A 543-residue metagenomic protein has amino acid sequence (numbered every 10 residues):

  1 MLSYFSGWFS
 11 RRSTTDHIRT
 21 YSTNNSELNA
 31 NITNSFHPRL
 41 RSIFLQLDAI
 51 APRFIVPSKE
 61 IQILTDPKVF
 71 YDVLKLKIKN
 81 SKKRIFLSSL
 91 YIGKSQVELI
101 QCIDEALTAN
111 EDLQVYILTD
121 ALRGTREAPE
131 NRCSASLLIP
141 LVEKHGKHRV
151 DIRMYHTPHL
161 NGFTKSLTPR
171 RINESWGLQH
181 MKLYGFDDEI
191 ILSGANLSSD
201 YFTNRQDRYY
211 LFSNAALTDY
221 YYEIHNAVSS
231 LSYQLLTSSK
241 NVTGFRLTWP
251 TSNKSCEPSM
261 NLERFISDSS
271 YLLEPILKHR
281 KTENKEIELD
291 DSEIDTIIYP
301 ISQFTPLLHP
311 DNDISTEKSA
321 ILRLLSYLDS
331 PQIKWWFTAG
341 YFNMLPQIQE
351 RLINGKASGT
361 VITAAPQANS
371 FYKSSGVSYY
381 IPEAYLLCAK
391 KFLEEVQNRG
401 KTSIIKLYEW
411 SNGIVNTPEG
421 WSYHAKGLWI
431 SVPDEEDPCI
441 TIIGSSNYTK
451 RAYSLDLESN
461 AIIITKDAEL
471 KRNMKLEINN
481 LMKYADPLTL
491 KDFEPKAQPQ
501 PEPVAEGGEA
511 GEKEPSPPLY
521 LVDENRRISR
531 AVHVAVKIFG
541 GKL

Functional and structural regions predicted by a protein language model:
L2-K79, V97-I191, A195, S199-N204 (+3 more regions): PLD/PLD-like phosphodiesterase catalytic module centered on the HKD motif
L28-K68, T248-A320: Active-site cores of enzymes that catalyze phosphoryl transfer or operate on phosphate-rich substrates
K82: A short acidic, Gly/Pro-enriched loop at the edge of an enzyme's catalytic core that lines a small-molecule cofactor
S166-R170, S193, Y222-P275: Extended catalytic-interface subdomain
Y299, N312, K318-K334, L352-K356: Acidic, glycine-rich loop-and-beta core segments that form the ion-binding/anion-interacting portion of active sites
